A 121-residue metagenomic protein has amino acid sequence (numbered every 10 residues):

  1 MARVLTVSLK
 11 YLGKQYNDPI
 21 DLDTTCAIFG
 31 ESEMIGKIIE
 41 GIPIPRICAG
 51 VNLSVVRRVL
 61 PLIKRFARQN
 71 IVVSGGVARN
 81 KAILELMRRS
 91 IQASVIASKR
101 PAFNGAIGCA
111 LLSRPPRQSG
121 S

Functional and structural regions predicted by a protein language model:
M1, L84-L86, V95: Oxyanion-binding/catalytic loops of NTP- or PPi-dependent enzymes
M1-D18, D23-C26, L111, P115: Glycine-rich phosphate-binding loop plus the immediately following alpha-helix
R3, I38, R89: Short polybasic/polar patches that bind polyanions
R3, S98-S121: Glycine-rich phosphate-binding/hydrolytic loop that grips phosphoryl groups
V4-T6, K64, Q92-S94, Q118: Residue-level recognition of short, structured coil/turn motifs that connect secondary structure elements
Y11, V73, V95-K99: General beta-strand structural signal in soluble alpha/beta enzymes
G30-I63, A102: Adenine-nucleotide phosphate-binding core of ATP-dependent small-molecule kinases
I63-S90, P101-G105: Glycine-rich phosphate-binding loops at beta-strand->alpha-helix junctions
